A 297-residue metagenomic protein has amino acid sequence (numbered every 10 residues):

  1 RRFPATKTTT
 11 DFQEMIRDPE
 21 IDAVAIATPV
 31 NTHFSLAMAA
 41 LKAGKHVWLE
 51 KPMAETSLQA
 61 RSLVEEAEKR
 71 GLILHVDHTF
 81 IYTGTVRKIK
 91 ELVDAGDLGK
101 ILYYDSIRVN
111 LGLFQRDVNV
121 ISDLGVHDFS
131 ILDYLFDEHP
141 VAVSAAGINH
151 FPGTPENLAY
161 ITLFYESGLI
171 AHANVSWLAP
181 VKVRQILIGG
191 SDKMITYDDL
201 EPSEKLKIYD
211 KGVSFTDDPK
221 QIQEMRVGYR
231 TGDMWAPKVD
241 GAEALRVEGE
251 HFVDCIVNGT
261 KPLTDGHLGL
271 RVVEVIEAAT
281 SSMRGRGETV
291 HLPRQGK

Functional and structural regions predicted by a protein language model:
F3-E66: Beta-loop-alpha module in the N-terminal Rossmann-like domain of NAD(P)-dependent dehydrogenases, especially those
T9-T10, L49, V76-H78, S144-G147 (+1 more regions): Short loop/edge segments at beta-strand edges and connector loops that shape dinucleotide/nucleotide cofactor-binding
D11-Q13, R108, I148: Conserved SAM/SAH-binding loop
N31, A54-R116: A contiguous active-site-proximal alpha/beta segment in oxidoreductase catalytic domains
L36, L63, I89, A278-A279: Aromatic/hydrophobic pocket-lining residues that form π-stacking "cages" and hydrophobic walls in ligand
G44, G71, G96, G168 (+2 more regions): Glycine-centered short loops/turns at secondary-structure junctions
T79, D192-T264, E288-L292, K297: C-terminal glycine/acidic-rich active-site capping loop/insertion
L111-V181, L187, E201, H267: Rossmann-like dinucleotide-binding domain that binds NAD(P)(H)
